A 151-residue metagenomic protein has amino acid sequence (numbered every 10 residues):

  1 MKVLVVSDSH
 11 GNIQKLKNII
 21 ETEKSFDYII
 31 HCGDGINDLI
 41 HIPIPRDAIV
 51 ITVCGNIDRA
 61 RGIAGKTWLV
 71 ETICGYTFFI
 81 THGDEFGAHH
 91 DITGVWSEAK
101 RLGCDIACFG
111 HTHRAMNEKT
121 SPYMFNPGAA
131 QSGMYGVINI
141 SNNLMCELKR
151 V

Functional and structural regions predicted by a protein language model:
M1-D47, G62-K66, I140, E147-R150: N-terminal active-site segment of His-dependent metallophosphoesterases
K2-V3, K17, T72-C74, S97-G103 (+1 more regions): Binuclear metal-dependent phosphoesterase catalytic core
V5-S7, Y28-D34, I51-N56, F79-H82 (+2 more regions): Active-site neighborhood of phospho(di)ester-bond hydrolases with catalytic His/Asp-centered motifs
H10-Q14, I36-I40, I57-G62, F86-D91 (+2 more regions): Active-site environment of divalent metal-dependent phosphoester hydrolases
D38-D58, Y123, Q131-G133, C146-E147: Zn-dependent metallo-beta-lactamase
I42, W68-V70, A99, A115-N117: Short secondary-structure boundary/capping segments
D47-G87: Helix-adjacent hinge/juxtasegments
I73-A107: Mid-chain, well-packed structural core segment of small domains
